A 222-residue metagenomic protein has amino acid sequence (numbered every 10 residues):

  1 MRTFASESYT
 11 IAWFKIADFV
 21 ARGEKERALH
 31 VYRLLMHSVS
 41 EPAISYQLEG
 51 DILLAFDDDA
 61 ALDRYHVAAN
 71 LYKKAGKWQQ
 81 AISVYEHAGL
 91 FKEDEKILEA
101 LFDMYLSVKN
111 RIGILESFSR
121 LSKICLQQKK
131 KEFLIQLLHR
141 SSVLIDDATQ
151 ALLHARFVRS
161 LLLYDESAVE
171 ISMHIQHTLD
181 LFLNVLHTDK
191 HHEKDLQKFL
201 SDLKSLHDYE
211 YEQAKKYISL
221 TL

Functional and structural regions predicted by a protein language model:
M1-L222: Repeat-based scaffolding regions
